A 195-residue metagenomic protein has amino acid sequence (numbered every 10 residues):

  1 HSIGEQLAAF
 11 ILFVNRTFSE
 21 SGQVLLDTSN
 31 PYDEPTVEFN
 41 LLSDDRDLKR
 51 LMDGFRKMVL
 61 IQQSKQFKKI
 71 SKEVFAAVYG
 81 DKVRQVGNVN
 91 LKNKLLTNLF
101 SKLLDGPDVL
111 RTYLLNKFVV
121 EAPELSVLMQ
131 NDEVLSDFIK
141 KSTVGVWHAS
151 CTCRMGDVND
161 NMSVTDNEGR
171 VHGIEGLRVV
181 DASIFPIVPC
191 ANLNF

Functional and structural regions predicted by a protein language model:
H1-F195: FAD-dependent oxidoreductase catalytic-site/capping-region signature
